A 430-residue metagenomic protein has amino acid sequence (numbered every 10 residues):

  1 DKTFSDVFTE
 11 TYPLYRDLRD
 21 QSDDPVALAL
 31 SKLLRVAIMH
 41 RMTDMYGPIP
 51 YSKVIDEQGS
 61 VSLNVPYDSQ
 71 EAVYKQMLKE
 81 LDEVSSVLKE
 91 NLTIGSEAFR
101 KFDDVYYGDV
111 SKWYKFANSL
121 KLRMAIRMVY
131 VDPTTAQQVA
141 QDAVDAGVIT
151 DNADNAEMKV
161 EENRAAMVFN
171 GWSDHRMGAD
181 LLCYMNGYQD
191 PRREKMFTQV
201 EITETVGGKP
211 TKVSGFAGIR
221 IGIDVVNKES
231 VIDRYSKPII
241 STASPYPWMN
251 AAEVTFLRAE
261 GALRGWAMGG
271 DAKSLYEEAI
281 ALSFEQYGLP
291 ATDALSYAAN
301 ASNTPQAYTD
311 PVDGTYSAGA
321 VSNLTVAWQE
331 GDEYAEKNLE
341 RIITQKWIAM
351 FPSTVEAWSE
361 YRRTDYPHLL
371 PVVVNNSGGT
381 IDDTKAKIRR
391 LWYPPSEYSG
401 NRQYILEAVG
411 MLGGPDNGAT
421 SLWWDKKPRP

Functional and structural regions predicted by a protein language model:
D1-L34, H40-D293, Q329-E340, Q345: Structured, solvent-exposed acidic/aromatic patches
Y287-P430: C-terminal functional modules
